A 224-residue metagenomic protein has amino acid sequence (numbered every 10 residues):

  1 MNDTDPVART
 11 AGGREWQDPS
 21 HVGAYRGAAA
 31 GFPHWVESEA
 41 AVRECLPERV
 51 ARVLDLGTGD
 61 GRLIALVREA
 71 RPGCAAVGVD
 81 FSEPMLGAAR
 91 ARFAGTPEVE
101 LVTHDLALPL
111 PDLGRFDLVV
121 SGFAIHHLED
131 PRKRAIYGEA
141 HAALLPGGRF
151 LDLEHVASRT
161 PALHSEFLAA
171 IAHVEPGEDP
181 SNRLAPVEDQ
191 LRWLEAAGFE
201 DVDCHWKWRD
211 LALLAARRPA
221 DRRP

Functional and structural regions predicted by a protein language model:
M1-A24: N-terminal, positively charged/glycine-rich alpha-helical extensions of SAM-dependent methyltransferases
P33-R49: Conserved alpha-helix/loop element of class I SAM-dependent methyltransferases that forms part of the SAM/SAH-binding
L54, D60-L108: Class I SAM-dependent methyltransferase SAM/SAH-binding core
P111-V119: A short acidic, Gly/Pro-enriched loop at the edge of an enzyme's catalytic core that lines a small-molecule cofactor
L118-R132: A short SAM/SAH-binding and catalytic strip from SAM-dependent methyltransferases
R134-P146: A short glycine-rich, Lys/Arg-flanked "PGG" loop and its adjoining helix->strand segment in the class I
L151-A197, V202-C204: C-terminal alpha-helical "lid/dimerization" subdomain adjacent to the S-adenosyl-L-methionine
E200-P224: Core SAM-dependent methyltransferase catalytic element
